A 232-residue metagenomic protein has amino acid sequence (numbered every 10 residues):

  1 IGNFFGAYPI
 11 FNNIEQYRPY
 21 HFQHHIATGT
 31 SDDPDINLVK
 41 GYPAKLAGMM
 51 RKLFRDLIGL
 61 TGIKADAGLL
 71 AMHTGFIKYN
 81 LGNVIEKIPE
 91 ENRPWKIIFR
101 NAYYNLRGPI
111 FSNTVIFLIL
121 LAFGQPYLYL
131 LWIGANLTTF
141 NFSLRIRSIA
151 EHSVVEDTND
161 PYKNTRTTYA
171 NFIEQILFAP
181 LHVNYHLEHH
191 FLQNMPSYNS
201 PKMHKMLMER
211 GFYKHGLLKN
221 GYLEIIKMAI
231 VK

Functional and structural regions predicted by a protein language model:
N3, A7-L130, S197-K232: Non-catalytic, topology-defining segments of multipass membrane proteins
N3-F4, T158-F172: Membrane-cytosol interface motif
F4-I14, G134-N141, N171-H182: Membrane-embedded alpha-helical segments that form the functional core of polytopic membrane enzymes, especially those
N13-E15, I63-A65, W132-P161: Transmembrane alpha-helical segments that form the membrane-embedded catalytic/substrate-channel core of multi-pass
Y17-G29, R147-V154, A179-M195: Histidine-centered catalytic micro-motifs
R55, G108, S112, L144-I146 (+2 more regions): Residue-level micro-sites within transmembrane alpha helices that shape and flank functional polar/acidic positions
V155-N159, F191, K202, M208-R210: Polar-ligand-bearing catalytic/cofactor-coordination segments of membrane-embedded or membrane-tethered inner-membrane
N159, P196-S197: Active-site-flanking alpha-helical
